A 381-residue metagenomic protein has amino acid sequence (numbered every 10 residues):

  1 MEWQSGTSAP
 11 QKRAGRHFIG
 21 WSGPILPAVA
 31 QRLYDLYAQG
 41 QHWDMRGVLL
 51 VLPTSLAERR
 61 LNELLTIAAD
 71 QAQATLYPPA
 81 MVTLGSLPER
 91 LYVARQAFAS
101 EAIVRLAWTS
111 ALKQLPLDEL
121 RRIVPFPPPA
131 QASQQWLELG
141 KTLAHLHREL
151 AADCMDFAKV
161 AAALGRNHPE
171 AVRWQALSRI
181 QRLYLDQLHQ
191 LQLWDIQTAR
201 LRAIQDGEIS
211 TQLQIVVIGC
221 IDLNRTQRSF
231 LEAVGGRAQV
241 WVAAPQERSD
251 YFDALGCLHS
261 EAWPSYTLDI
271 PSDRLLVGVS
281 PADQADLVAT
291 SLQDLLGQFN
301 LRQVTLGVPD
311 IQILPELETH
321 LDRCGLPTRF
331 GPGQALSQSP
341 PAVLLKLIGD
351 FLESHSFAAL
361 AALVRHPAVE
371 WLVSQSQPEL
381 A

Functional and structural regions predicted by a protein language model:
M1-A381: Nucleic acid-machinery interaction/catalytic patches
